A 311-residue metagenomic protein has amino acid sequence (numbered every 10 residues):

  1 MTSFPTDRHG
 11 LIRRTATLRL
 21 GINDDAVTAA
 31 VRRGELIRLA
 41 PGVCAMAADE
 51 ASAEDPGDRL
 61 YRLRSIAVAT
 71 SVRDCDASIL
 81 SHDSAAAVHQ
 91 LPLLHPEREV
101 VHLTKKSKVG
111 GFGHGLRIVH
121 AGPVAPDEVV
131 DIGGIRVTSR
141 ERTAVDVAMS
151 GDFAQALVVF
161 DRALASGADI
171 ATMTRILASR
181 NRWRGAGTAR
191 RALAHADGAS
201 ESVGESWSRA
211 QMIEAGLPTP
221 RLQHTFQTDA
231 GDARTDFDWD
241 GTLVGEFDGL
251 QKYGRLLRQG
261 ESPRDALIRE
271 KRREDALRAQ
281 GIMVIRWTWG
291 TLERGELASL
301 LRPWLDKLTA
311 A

Functional and structural regions predicted by a protein language model:
M1-G185, R221, D306-A311: Short gly/ser-rich loop at a beta-strand->alpha-helix junction or flexible surface loop bordering the NTP-binding
D7-R8, A26, L164-A311: Surface segments flanking catalytic/ligand-binding clefts of nucleic-acid enzymes
